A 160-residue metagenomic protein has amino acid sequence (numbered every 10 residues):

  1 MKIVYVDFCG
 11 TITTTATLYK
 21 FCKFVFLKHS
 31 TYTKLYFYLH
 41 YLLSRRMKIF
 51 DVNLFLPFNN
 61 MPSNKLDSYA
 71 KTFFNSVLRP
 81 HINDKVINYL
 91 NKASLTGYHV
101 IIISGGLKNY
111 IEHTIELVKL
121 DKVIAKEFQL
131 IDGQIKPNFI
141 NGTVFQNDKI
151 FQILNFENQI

Functional and structural regions predicted by a protein language model:
M1, N75-I101, G105-I160: C-terminal cap/substrate-recognition subdomain and adjoining C-terminal extension of metal-dependent phosphatase-like
M1-M47: Active-site neighborhood of HAD-like aspartate-dependent phosphohydrolases
G10, L66, S104: Residue-level signature of catalytic and energy-coupling elements of molecular machines, predominantly ATP/GTP-dependent
I12-T15, K48, N60, Q146-I150: Electropositive phosphate-/nucleotide-binding environments in soluble metabolic enzymes
T17, N64-D67, H99: Catalytic cores of transferase enzymes with a strong primary signal for eukaryotic protein kinases
F26, F58-N59, E112, E116: Amphipathic alpha-helical interaction elements
F37-S63, D121-E127: Short, compositionally biased "basic patch" segments
V52-K85: Metal-dependent phosphoesterase signature
